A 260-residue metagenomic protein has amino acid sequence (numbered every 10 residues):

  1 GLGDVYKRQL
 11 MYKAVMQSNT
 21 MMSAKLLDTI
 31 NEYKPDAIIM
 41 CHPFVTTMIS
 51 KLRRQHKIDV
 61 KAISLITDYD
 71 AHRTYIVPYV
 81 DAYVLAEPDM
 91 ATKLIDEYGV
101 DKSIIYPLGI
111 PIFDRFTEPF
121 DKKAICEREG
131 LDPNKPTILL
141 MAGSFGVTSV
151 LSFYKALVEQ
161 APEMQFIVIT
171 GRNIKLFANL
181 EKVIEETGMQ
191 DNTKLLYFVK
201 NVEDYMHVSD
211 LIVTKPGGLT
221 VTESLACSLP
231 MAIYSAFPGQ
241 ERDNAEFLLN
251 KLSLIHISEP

Functional and structural regions predicted by a protein language model:
L2-Y6, E259-P260: Short, small-residue-biased leader/transition segments that mark boundaries at the very start of proteins
K7-V100, P107: Active-site and donor-binding regions of nucleotide-sugar-utilizing enzymes
L26, R73, L195, N201-E203 (+1 more regions): Acidic, amphipathic alpha-helical patches
P43, G143, G217, S235: Short glycine-/small-residue-rich Rossmann-like dinucleotide-binding loops
D81-T137, M141-S144, N173: A nucleotide-sugar donor-handling region in carbohydrate enzymes
K122-A124, L131-V208: Donor-nucleotide binding loops and adjacent catalytic segments primarily of GT-B fold Leloir glycosyltransferases
H207-P216: Acidic donor-binding loop of glycosyltransferase active sites
V221, L225-L254, S258: Catalytic binding pocket for nucleotide-activated donors in carbohydrate/polymer assembly enzymes
